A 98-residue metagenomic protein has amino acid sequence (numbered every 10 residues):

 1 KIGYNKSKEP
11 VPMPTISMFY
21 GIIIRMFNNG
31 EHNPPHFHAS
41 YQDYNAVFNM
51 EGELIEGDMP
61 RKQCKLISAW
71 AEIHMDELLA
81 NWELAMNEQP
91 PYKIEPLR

Functional and structural regions predicted by a protein language model:
K1-R98: Basic nucleic-acid-binding interfaces
